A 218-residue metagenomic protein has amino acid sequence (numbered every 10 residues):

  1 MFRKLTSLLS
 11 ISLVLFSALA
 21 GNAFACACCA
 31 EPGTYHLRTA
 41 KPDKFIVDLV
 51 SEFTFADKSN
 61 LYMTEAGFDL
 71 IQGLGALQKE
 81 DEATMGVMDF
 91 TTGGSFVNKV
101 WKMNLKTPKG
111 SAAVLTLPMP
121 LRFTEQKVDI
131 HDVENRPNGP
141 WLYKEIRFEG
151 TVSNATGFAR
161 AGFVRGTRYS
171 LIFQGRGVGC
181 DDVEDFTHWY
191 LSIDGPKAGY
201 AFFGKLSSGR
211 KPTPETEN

Functional and structural regions predicted by a protein language model:
M1-S10: Bacterial N-terminal signal peptides that target proteins for export
S10-A18: Bacterial N-terminal signal peptides
L19-A25: Sec/Tat signal peptide C-region and signal peptidase I cleavage site
C26-N218: Cysteine-centric segments in proteins
